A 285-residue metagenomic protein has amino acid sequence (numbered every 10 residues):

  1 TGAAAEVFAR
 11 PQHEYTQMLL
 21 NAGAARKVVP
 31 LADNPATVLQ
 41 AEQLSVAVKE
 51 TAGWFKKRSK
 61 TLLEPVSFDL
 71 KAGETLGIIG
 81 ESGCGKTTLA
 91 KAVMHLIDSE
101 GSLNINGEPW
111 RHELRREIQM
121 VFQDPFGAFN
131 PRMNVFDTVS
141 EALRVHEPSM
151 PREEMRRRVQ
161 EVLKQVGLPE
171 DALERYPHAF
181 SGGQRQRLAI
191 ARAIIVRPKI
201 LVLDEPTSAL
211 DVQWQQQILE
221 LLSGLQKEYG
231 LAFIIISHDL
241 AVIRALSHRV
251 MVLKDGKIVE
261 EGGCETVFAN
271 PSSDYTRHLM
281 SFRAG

Functional and structural regions predicted by a protein language model:
E6-V38, A269-G285: C-terminal boundary and immediately downstream tail of ABC-type ATPase nucleotide-binding domains
S99-L114: Conserved ABC transporter NBD signature motif
E153-D171, M280: Conserved ABC ATPase "signature" region
Y176-F180, Q184: Conserved ABC ATPase signature
I195-K199: A short, proline-enriched helix->beta-strand linker immediately N-terminal to the Walker B motif in ABC-type P-loop
I243-A245: A short, surface-exposed alpha-helical micro-motif characterized by mixed small hydrophobic and charged/polar residues
